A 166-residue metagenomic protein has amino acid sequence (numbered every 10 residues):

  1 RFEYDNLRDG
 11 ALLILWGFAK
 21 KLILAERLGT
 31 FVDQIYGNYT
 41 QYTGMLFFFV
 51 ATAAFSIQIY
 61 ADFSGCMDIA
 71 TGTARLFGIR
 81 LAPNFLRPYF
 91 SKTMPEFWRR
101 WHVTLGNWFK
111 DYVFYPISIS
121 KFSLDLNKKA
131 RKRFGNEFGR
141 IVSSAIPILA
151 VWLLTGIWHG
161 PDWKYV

Functional and structural regions predicted by a protein language model:
R1-V166: Membrane-embedded transmembrane alpha-helical bundles that form the catalytic cores of multi-pass lipid-modifying
